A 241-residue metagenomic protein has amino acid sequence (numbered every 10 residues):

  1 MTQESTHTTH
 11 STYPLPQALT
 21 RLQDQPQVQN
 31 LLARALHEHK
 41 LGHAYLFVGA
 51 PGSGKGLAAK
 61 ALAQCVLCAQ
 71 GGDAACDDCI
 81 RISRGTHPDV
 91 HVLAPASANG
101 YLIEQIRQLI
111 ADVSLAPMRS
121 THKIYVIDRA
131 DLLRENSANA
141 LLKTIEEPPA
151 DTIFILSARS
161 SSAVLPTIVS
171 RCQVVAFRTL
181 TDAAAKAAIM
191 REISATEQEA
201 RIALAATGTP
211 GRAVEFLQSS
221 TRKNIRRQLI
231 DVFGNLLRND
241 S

Functional and structural regions predicted by a protein language model:
M1-Q64, R81, A150-T152, R159-S241: Charged, glycine-rich active-site and insertion segments that engage polyanionic ligands
L31-L36, I103-I124, L132, N136-K143: Conserved alpha-helical scaffold flanking the Walker A/P-loop in AAA+ ATPase domains
K40-L41, S83-P88, M118-T121, E135 (+1 more regions): Short loop/turn elements that form and flank the Walker-type P-loop nucleotide-binding site in RecA-like NTPase cores
Q64-A74: Post-Walker A helix-loop "phosphate-sensing" segment adjacent to the P-loop in P-loop NTPases
A74-Y101: AAA+/P-loop NTPase substrate/partner-engagement loops
A96-I103, A130, V174: Flexible beta-alpha connector loops of hexameric P-loop NTPases
R129-L133, S160-S161: Conserved Walker B
N139-L156: Conserved catalytic/switch belt of AAA+ P-loop NTPases
